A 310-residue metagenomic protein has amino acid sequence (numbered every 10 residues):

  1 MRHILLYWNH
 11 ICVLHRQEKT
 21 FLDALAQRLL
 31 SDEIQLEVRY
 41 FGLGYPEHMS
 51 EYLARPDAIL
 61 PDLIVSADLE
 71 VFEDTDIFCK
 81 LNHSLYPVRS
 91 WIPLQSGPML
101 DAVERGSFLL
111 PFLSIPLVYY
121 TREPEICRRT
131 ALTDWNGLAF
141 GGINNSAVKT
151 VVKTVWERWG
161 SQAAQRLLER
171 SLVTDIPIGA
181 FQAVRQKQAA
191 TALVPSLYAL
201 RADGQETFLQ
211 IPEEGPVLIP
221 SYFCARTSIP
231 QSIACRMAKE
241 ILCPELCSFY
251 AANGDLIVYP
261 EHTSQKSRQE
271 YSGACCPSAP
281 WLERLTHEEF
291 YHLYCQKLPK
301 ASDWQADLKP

Functional and structural regions predicted by a protein language model:
M1-T75: Early extracytoplasmic/lumenal segment of secretory-pathway proteins
D23-L30, V118-T174: Ligand-binding cleft/hinge of the Venus flytrap
H48-Y52, G179-A183, A234: Short, hydrophobic alpha-helical packing/hinge segments within bilobed ligand-binding/sensory domains
L53-A54, L60-L63, C79-V118, G137: A structural signal for short loop-to-beta-strand junctions that line the ligand-binding cleft of periplasmic/secreted
V71, T154-P212: Ligand-binding pocket segment of bilobal, Venus flytrap-like solute-binding proteins
N82-I92, L109-L110, Q205-V217, R226-S228: Short beta-strand->loop
V118-E125, L218-S232, F249-N253: A bilobed periplasmic-binding-protein/Venus flytrap-type ligand-binding module shared by bacterial periplasmic
S232, E240-P310: Extracellular/periplasmic juxtamembrane helices and adjacent flexible linkers that interface with membrane partners
